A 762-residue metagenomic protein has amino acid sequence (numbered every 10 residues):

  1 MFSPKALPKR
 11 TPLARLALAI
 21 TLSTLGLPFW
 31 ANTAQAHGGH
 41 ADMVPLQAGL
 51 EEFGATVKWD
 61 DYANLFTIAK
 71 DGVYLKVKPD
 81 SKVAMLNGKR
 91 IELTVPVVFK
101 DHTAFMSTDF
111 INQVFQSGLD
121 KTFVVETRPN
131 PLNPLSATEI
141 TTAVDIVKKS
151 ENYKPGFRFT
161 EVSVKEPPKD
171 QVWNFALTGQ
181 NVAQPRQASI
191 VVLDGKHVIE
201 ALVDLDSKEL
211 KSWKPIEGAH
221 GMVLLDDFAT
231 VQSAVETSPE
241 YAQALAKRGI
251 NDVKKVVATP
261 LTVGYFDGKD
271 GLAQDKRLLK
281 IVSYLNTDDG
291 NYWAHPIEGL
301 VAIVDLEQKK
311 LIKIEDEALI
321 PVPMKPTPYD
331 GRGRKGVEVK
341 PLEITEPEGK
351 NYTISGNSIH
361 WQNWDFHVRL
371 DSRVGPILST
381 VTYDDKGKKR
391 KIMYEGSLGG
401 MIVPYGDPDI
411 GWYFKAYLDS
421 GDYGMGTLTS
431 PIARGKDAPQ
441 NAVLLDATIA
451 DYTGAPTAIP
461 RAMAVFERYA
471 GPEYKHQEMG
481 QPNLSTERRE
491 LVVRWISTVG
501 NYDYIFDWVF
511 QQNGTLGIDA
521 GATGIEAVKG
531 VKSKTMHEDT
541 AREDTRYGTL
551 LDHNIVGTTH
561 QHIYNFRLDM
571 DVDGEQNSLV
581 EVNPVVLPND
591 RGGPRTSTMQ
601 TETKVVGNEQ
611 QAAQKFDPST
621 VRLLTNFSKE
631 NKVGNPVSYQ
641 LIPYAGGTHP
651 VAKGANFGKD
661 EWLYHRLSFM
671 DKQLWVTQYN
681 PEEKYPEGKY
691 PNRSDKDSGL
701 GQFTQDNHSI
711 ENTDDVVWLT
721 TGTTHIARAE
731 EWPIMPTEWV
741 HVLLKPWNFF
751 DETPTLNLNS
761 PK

Functional and structural regions predicted by a protein language model:
M1-R10: N-terminal secretory signal peptides that target proteins for export/translocation
F2, R15, L25-R128: Primary recognition of N-terminal secretory signal peptides and signal-anchoring hydrophobic helices
E51-M85, N152-A188: N-terminal, post-signal-peptide region of Sec/Tat-exported proteins
T56-A63, L75-M85, S117-V125, K154-P155 (+4 more regions): Extended intrinsically disordered, low-complexity coil regions enriched in Ser, Thr, Gly, Ala and often Pro
P131-A176, L224-G268: Short, non-transmembrane alpha-helical segments in secretory-pathway proteins
K154-D206, D252-L306, Q362, V493: Exposed beta-strand-loop-beta-strand "reactive/processing" segments of non-cytosolic proteins
L205-L210, K214-V223, A246, N286-P376 (+3 more regions): Extended effector regions of multi-domain proteins
